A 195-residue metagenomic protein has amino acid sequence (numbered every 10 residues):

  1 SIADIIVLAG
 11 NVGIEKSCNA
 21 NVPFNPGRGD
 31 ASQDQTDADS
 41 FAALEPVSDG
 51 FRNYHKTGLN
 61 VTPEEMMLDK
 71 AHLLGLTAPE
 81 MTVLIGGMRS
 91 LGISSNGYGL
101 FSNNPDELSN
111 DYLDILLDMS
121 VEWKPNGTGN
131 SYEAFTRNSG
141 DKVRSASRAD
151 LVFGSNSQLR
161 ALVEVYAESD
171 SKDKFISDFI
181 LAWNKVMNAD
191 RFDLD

Functional and structural regions predicted by a protein language model:
S1-D195: Long, well-ordered alpha/beta core segments of mature domains
